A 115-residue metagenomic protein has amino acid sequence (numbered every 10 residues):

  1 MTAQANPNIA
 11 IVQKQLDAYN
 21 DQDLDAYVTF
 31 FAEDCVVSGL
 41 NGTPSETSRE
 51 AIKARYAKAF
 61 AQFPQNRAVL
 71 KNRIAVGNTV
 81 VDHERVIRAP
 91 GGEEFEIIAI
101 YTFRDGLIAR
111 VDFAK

Functional and structural regions predicted by a protein language model:
M1-E33: Short, low-complexity N-terminal intrinsically disordered segments enriched in polar/charged residues
T2-P7, D17-N20, S38, P44 (+1 more regions): A beta-strand edge to alpha-helix "cap/lid" segment located at domain peripheries
